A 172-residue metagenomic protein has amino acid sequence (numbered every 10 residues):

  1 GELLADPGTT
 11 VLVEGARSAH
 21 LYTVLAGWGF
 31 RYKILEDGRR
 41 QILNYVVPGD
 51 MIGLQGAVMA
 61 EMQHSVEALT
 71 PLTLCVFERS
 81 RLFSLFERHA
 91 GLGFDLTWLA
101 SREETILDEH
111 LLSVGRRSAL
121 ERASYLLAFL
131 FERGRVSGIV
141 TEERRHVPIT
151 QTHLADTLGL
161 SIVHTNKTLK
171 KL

Functional and structural regions predicted by a protein language model:
G1-L3, L96-T97: A short glycine-rich, His/Asp/Glu-containing loop-to-beta-strand
T9-P71: Cyclic nucleotide-binding regulatory domains
N44-E109: Cyclic-nucleotide recognition modules
E109-A119, R135-R144: Short, Lys/Arg-enriched, Trp-marked, Pro/Gly-tolerant hinge/linker segments that flank
L126-L130: Short amphipathic alpha-helical elements of helix-turn-helix/winged-helix folds
E132-L172: Phosphate-/nucleic-acid-contacting segments
